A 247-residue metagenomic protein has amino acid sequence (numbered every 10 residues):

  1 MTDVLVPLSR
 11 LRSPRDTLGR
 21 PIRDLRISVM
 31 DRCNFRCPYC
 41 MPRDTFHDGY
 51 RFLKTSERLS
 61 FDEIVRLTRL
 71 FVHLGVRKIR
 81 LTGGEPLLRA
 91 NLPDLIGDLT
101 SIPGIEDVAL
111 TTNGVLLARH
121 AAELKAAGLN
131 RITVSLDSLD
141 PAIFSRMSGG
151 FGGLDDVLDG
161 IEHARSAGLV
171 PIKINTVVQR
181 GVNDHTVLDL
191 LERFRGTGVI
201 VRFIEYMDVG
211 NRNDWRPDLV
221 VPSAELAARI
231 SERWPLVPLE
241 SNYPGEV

Functional and structural regions predicted by a protein language model:
T2-G83, L87-E106: Conserved alpha-helical substructure of the radical SAM core
R10, P14, L18, T55 (+6 more regions): Glycine-rich, flexible loop/turn motifs
P42-T45, L129, S148-G152, S231 (+1 more regions): A generic structural signal for secondary-structure junctions that act as hinges or helix/strand caps at the edges
D44, G83, T112, L136 (+1 more regions): Residues that line or immediately flank small-molecule/substrate-binding pockets and catalytic motifs
D48-R51, D140-S148, G210-D214: A short acidic, helix-capping loop that chelates divalent metal ions and anchors anionic groups
F61-R80, L88-I200: Radical SAM/AdoMet-radical enzyme domain recognition
N183, V187, G196, I200-V247: A C-terminal junction/extension of Radical SAM enzymes
